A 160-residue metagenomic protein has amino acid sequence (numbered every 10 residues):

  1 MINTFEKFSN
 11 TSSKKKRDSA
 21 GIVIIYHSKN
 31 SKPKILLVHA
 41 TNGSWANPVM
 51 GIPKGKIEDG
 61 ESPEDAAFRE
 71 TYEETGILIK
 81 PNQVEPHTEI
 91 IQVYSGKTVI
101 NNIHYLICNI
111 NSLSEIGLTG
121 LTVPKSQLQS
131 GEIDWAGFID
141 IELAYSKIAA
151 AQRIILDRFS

Functional and structural regions predicted by a protein language model:
M1-T11: Short acidic, low-complexity intrinsically disordered linear motifs used for protein-protein interactions
I2, H39-N42, G120: A detector of low-complexity, intrinsically disordered, Ser/Thr/Gly/Pro/Ala-rich segments
T4, I154-I155: Exposed alpha-helical structural elements
N10-I52: N-terminal strand-loop-strand
G55-I154: Unchanged
R158-S160: C-terminal/domain-terminus segments
